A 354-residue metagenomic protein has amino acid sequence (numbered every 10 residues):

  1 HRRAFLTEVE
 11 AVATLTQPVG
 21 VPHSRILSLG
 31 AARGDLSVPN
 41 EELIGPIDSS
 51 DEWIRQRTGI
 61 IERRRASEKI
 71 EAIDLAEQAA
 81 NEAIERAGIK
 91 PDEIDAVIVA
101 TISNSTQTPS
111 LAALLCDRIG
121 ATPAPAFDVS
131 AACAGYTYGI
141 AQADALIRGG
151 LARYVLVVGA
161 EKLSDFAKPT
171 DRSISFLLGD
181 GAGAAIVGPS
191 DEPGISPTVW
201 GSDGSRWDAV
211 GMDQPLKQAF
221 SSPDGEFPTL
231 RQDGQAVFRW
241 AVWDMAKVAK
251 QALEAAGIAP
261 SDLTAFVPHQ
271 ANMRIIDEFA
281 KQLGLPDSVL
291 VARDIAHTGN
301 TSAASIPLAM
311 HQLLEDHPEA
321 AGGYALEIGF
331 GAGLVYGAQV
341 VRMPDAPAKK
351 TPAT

Functional and structural regions predicted by a protein language model:
F5-K69, D171-R239, W243, K247 (+2 more regions): Condensing-enzyme catalytic core mediating Claisen C-C bond formation in acyl metabolism
T14, I73, E77-A80, I84 (+8 more regions): Claisen-condensing/thiolase-fold acyl-transfer catalytic domains that form or cleave C-C bonds in fatty acid
S28-G30, A100, S130, Y154-E161 (+3 more regions): Short beta-strand segments
S37-V38, T108-S110, A167-D171, Y336-V340: Short acidic, glycine/serine/threonine-rich loops at helix termini
I47-Q56, T106-G120, L156-L163, K217-P223 (+1 more regions): Acidic-glycine-rich active-site phosphate/pyrophosphate-binding loop
I60-E62, E93-I98, D117-S130, F166-T170 (+1 more regions): Glycine/charged-rich beta-loop-alpha catalytic/anionic-binding loops adjacent to active sites
D92-A100, S261-H269: Short glycine-rich phosphate-binding loop at a beta-alpha junction
R148-A182: Flexible, glycine-rich active-site loops centered on histidine and acidic residues that chelate a metal or position
